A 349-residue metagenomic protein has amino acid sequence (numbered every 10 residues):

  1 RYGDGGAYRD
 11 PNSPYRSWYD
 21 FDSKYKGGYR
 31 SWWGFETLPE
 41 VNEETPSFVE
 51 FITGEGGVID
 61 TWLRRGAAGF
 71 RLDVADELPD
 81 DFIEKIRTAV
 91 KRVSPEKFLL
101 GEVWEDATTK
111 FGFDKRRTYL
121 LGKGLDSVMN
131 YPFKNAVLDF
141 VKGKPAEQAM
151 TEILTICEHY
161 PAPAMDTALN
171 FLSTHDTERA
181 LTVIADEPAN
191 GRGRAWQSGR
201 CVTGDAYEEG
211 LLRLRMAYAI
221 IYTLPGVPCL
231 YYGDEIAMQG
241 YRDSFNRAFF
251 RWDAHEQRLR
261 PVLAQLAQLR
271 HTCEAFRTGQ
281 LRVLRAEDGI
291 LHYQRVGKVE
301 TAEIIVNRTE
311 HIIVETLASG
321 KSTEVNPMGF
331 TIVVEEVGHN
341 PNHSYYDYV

Functional and structural regions predicted by a protein language model:
R1-R65, I86, R92, T109: Substrate-binding/active-site clefts of carbohydrate-active enzymes
G3, V58, A68-A168, I220 (+2 more regions): Active-site-proximal helices and loops of the catalytic beta/alpha 8
F35-E50, A67-E77, A136-K144, S198-E209 (+1 more regions): The substrate-binding groove and active-site-proximal loops of carbohydrate-active enzymes, especially glycoside
M150-R192: Aromatic-lined glycan-binding groove of carbohydrate-active enzymes
L230-I236: Short acidic/histidine-rich active-site segments
R258, L284-L317: Carbohydrate-binding surface patches
L263-C273, R277: Amphipathic alpha-helical
S322-V349: C-terminal beta-strand-rich structural cap/linker in extracellular carbohydrate-active enzymes
